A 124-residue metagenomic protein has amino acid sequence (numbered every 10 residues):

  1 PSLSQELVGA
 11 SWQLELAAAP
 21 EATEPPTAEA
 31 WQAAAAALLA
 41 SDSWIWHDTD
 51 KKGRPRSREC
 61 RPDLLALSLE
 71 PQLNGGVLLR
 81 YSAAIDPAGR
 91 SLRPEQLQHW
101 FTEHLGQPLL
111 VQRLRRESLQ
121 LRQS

Functional and structural regions predicted by a protein language model:
P1, A30-W31: Enzymes that process phosphate groups on RNA ends and nucleotide/triphosphate substrates
P1-E15: Ordered, amphipathic secondary-structure segments that act as subunit-interaction surfaces in large macromolecular
A10, E29, D42-W44: Short, low-complexity intrinsically disordered segments
Q13, W31-A34: Accessory RNA 3′-end/elbow-binding domains used by RNA modification enzymes
L14-E24, Y81-P87: Short beta-strand-to-loop capping motifs
E24-T27, I45-H47: Short, structured loop/turn "capping" segments at alpha-beta junctions
P26-E29, L92: Short coil/turn linker and secondary-structure boundary residues
A33-S124: Core RNA-modification/binding signature centered on pseudouridine synthases
